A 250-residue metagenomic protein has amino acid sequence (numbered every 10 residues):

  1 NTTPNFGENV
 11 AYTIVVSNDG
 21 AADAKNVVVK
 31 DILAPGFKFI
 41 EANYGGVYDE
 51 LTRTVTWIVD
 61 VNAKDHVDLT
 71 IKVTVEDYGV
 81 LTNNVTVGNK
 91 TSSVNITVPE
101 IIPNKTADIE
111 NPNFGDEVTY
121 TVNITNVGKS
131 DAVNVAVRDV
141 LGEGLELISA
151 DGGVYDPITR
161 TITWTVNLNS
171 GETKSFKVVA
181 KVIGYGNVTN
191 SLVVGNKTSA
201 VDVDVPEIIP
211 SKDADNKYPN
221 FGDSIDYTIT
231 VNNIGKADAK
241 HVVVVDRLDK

Functional and structural regions predicted by a protein language model:
N1-K250: Exported/extracytosolic protein signature
